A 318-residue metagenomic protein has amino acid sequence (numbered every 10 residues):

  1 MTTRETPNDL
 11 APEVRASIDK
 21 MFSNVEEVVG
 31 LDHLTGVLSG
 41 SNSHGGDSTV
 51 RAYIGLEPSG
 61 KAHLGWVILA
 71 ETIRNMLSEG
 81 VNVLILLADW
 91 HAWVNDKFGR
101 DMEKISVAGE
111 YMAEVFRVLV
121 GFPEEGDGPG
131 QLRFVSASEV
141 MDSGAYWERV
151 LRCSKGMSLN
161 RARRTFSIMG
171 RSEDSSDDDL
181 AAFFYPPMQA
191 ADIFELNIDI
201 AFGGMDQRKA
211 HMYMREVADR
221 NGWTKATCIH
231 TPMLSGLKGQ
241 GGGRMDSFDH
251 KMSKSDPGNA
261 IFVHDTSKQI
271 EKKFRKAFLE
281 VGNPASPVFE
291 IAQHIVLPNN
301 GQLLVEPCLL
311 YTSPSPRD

Functional and structural regions predicted by a protein language model:
T2-G36, G40: N- or domain-start disorder-to-order transition segments that initiate the globular core
V28-D96, A201-R208: N-terminal catalytic cores of NTP/NDP-binding nucleotidyl/phosphoryl-transfer enzymes
V81, F194-I200, V296-L309: Short helix-capping/linker segments at secondary-structure and domain boundaries
L87-R100, T231-L237: Short connector loops at secondary-structure junctions
R100-A108, A137, D174-S175, A218 (+1 more regions): Conserved phosphate-binding loops in nucleotide/dinucleotide-binding enzymes
M102-H230: Divalent-metal (Mg2+/Mn2+/Ca2+)-assisted nucleotide/phosphate chemistry catalytic cores
Y311-D318: Conserved small/polar residues in nucleotide/adenosyl-binding loops
